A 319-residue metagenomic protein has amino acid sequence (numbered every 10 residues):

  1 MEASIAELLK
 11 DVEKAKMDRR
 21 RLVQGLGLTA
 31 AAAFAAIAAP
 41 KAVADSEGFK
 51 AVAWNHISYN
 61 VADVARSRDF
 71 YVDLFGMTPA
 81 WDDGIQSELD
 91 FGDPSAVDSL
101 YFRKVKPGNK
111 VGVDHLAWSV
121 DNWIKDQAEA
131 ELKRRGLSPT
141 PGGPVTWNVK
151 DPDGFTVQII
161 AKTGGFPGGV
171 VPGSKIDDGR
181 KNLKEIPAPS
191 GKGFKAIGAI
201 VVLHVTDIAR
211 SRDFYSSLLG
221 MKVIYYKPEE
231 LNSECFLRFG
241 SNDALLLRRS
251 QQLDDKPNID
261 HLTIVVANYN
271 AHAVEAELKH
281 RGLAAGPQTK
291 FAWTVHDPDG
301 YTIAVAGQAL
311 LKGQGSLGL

Functional and structural regions predicted by a protein language model:
M1-M17, A30: N-terminal secretory signal peptides
A3-L9, V61-R66, V111, L116-T156 (+3 more regions): Vicinal oxygen chelate
V12-E13, Q24-L26, A31, G48-F49 (+4 more regions): Core segments of cupin and vicinal oxygen chelate
L26, A30-F34, D45-V52, D83 (+5 more regions): Intrinsic disorder/low-complexity detector
E47, T78-G112, N122, T156-G164 (+3 more regions): Conserved short beta-strand elements that form part of the metal-binding/catalytic scaffold of enzyme active sites
W54-S58, M77, V113, G198-A199 (+1 more regions): Short, structured motif recognition centered on aromatic/hydrophobic residues
